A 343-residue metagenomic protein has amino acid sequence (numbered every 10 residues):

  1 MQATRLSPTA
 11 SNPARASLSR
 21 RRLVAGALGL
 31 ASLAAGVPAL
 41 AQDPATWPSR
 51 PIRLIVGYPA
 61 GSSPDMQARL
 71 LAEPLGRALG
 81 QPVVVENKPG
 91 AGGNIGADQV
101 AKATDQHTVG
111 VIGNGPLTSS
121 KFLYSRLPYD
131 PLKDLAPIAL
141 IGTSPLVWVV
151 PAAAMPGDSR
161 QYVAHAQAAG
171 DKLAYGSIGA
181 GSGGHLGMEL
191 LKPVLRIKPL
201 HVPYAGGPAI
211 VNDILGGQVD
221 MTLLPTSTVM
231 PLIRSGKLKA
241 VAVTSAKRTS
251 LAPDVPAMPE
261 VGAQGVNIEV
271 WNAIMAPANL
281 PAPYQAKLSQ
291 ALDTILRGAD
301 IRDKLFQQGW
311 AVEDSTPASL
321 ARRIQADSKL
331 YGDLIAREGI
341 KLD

Functional and structural regions predicted by a protein language model:
M1-L18, R22-A35: N-terminal secretory signal peptides
R22, A27, P51, P74 (+15 more regions): Conserved functional loop/turn residues at catalytic and ligand-binding sites
A41-K133, K172, R196-D220, L232 (+2 more regions): N-terminal (or domain-start) structured segment
W47-P51, R234, A282-D343: An extracytoplasmic/periplasmic, membrane-proximal ligand-sensing/linker region
K102-H107, F122-A209, M258, W271-K304: Hinge/capping helix and adjacent helix->loop/strand transition within the periplasmic-binding protein
H107-I112, D220-L224, A240-A242, G332: Paired acidic/hydrophobic, glycine-rich loop segments that form the ligand-binding mouth/hinge of periplasmic-binding
V111-P116, S120, S177, G207 (+4 more regions): Beta->alpha turn/N-cap motifs
T143, V229-R297, K329: C-terminal lobe and pocket-closing loops of periplasmic/extracytoplasmic Venus-flytrap solute-binding proteins
